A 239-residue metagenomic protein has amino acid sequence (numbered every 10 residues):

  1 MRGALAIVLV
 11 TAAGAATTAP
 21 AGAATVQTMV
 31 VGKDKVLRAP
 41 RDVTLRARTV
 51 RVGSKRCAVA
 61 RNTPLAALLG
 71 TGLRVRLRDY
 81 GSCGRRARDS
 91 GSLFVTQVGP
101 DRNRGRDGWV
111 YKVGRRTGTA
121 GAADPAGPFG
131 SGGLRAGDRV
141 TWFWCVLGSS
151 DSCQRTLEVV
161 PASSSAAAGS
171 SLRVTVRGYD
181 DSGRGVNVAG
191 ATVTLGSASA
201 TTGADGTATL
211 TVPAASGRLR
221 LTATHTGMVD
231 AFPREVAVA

Functional and structural regions predicted by a protein language model:
M1-A23: Secretory targeting and sorting signals
P20-A239: Ubiquitin-like/PB1-type beta-grasp interaction modules and other compact soluble beta-rich domains
